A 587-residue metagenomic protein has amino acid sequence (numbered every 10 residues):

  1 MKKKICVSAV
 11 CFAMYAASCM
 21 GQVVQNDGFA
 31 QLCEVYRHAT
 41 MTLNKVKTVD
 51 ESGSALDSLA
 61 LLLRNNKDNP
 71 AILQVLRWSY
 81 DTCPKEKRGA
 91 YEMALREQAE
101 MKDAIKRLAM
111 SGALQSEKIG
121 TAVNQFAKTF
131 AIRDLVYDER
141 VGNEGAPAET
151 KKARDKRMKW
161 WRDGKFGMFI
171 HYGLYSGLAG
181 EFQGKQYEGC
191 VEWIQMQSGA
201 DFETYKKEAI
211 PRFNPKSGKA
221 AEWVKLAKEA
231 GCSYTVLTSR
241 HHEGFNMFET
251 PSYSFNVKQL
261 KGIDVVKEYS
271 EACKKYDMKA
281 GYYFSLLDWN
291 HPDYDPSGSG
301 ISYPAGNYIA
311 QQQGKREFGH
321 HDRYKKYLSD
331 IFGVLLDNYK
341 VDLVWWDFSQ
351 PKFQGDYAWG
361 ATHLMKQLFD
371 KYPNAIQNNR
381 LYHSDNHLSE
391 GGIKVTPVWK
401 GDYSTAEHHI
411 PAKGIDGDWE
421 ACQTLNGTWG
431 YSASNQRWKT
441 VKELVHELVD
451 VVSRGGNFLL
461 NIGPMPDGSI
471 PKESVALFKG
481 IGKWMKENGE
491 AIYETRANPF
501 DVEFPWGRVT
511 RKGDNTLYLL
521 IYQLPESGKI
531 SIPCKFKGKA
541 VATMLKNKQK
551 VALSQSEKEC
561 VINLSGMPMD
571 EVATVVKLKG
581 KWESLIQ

Functional and structural regions predicted by a protein language model:
M1-V23: Bacterial Sec-dependent N-terminal signal peptides
Q22-S58: Immediate post-signal-peptide N-terminus of mature secreted/exported proteins
C33, P70-W78: Amphipathic alpha-helical repeat scaffolds of TPR domains
M41-S52, R64-K67, K85-A90, A109-K118: Charged, low-complexity interaction regions
A55, A71-I72, E100-M101: Structural recognition of alpha-solenoid helical scaffolds
E97, M110-Q587: Mature catalytic domains of secreted/periplasmic carbohydrate-active enzymes
